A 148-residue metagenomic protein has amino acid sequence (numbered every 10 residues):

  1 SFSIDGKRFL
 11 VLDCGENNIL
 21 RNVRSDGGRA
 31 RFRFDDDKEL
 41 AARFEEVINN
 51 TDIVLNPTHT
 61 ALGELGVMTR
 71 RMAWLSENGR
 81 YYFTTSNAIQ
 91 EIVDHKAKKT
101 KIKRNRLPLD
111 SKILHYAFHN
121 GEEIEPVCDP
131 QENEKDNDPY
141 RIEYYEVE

Functional and structural regions predicted by a protein language model:
S1-N18: Beta-strand-turn-beta hairpins that frame and shape the catalytic cleft of phosphate-ester-processing enzymes
F2, E143-E148: Generic detection of short hydrophobic beta-strand segments and adjacent strand-loop junctions
N17-I142: CN hydrolase (nitrilase-like) catalytic-core segments centered on the catalytic cysteine and neighboring Lys/Glu
